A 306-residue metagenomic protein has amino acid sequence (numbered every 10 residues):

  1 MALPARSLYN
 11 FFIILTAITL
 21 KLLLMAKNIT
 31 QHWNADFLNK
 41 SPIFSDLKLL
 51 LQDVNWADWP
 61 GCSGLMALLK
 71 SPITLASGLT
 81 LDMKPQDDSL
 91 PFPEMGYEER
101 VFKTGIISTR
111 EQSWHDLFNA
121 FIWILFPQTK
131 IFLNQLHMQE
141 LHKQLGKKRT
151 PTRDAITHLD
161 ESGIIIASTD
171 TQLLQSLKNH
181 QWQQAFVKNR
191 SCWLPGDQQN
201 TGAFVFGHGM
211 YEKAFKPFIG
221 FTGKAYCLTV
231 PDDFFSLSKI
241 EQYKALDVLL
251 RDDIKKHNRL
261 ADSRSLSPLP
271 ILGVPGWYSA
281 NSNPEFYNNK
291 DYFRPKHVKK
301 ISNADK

Functional and structural regions predicted by a protein language model:
M1-L24: N-terminal amphipathic/basic-hydrophobic helices that include classical n-h-c signal peptides and signal-anchor
A26-T80: N-terminal ordered "arm"
T80-L81, I165: Beta-sheet entry/capping signal
L81-P93: N-terminal accessory alpha/beta regions
Y97-K178: Internal, hydrophobic cores of structured domains that mediate oligomerization or house catalytic pockets within large
H142-I301: A contiguous, surface-oriented mixed alpha/beta subdomain in the mid-to-C-terminal portion of proteins that forms
